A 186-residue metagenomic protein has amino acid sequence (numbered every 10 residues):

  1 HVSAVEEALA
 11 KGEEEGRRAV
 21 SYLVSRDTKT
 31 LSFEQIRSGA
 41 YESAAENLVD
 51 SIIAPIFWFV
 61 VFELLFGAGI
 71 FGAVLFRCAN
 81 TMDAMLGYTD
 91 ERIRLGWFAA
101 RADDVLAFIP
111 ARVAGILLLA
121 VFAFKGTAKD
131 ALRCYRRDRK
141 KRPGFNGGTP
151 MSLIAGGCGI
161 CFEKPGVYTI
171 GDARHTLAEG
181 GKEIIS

Functional and structural regions predicted by a protein language model:
H1-M82, G87-S186: Hydrophobic alpha-helical transmembrane segments
